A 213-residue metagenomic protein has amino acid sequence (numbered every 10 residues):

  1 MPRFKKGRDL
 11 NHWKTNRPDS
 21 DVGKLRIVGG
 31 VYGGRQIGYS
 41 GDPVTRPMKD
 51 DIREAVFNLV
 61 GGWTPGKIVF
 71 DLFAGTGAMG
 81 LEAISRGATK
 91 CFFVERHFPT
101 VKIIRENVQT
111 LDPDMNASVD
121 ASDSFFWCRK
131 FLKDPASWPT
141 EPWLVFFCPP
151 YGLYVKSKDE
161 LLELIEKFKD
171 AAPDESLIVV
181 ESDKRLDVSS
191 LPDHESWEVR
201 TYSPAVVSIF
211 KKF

Functional and structural regions predicted by a protein language model:
M1-F213: Class I S-adenosyl-L-methionine-dependent methyltransferase catalytic core
